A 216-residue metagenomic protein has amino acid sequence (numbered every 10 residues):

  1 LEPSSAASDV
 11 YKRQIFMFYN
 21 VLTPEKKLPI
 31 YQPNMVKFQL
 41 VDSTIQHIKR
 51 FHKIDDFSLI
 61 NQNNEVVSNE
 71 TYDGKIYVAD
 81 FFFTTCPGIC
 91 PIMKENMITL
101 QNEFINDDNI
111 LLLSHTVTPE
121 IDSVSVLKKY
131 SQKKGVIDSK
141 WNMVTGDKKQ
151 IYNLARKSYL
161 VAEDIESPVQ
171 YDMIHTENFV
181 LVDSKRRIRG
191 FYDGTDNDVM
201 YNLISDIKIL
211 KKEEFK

Functional and structural regions predicted by a protein language model:
L1-A7, Y11: Single conserved hydrophobic/aromatic residue that forms the stacking wall/gate of nucleotide- or nucleobase-binding
Q14-K27: Membrane-interface motif at the C-terminal end of an N-terminal transmembrane signal
L28-E70, E95: N-terminal "domain-start" segment that seeds a small globular fold
H52-I54, K75-I76, I174-T176: Short, small/polar residue-rich loop motifs at catalytic or cofactor-binding pockets
V67-M97, L113: Short active-site neighborhood of thiol/selenol oxidoreductases, capturing the structured segment around
K94-L154: Structural microenvironment flanking redox-active thiols in thiol-disulfide oxidoreductases
W141, Y152, Y159-D164, I174-V180: Structural micro-motif
S167-K216: Thiol-/selenol-based redox modules, centered on thioredoxin-like and closely related oxidoreductase domains
